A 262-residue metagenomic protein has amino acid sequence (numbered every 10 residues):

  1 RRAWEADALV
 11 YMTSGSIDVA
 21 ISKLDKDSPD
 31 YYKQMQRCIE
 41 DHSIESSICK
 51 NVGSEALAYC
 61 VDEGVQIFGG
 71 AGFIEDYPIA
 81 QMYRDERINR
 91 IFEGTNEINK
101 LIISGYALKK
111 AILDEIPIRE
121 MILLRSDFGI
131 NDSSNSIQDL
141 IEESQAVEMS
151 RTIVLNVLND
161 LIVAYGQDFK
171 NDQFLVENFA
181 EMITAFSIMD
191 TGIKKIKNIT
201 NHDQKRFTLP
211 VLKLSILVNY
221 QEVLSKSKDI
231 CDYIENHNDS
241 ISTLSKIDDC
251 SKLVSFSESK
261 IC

Functional and structural regions predicted by a protein language model:
R1-C262: Flavin-dependent oxidoreductase catalytic core characteristic of acyl-CoA dehydrogenase/oxidase-like enzymes
